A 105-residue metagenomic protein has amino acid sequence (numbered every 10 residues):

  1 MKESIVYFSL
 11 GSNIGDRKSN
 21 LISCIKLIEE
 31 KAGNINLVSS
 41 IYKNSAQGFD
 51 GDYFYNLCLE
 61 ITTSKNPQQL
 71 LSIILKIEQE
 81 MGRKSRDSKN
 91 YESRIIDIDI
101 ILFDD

Functional and structural regions predicted by a protein language model:
M1-D105: Core catalytic alpha/beta fold that binds nucleotide/phospho-ligands
